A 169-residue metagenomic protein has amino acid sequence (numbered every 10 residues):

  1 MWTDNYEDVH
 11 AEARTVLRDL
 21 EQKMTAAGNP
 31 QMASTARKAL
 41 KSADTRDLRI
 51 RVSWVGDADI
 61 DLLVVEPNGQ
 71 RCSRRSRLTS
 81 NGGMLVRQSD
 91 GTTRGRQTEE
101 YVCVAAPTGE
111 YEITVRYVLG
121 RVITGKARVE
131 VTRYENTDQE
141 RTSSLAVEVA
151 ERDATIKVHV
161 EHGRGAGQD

Functional and structural regions predicted by a protein language model:
M1-A26: Alpha-helical protein-protein interaction scaffolds
A26-D169: Intrinsic-disorder/low-complexity signal
